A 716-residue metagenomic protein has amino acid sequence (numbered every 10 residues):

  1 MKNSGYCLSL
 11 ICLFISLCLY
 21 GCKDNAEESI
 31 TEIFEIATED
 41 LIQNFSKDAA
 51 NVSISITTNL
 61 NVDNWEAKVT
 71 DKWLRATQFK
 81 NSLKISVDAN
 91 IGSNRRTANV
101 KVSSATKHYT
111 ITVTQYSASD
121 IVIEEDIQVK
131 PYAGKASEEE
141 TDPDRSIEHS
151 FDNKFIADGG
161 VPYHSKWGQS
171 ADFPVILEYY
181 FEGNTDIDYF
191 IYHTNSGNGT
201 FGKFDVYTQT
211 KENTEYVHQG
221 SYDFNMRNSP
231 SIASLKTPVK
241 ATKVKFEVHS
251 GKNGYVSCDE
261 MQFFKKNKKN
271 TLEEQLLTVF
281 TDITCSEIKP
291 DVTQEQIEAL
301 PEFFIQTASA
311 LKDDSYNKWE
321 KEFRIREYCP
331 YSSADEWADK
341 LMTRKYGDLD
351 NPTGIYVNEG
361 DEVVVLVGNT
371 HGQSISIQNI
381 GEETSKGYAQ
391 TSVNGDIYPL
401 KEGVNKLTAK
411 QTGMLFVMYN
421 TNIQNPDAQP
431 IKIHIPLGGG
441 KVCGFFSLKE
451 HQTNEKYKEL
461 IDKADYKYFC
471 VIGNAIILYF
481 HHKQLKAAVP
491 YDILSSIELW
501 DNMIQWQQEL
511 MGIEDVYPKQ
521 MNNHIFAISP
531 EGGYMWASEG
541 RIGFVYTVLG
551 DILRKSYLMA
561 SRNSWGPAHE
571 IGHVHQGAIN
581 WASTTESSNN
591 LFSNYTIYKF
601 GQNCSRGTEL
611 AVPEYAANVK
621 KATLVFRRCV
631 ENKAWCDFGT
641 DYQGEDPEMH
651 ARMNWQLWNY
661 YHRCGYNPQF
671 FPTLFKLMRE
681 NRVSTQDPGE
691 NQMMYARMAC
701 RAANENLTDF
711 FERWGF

Functional and structural regions predicted by a protein language model:
L13-I42, A105-V129, K268-E274: Bacterial Sec-dependent N-terminal signal peptides
E27, A37-E66, V365, Q692: Solvent-exposed, low-complexity, repeat-rich "mucin-like" stalks and linkers
S55-K84: Surface-exposed binding patches on compact interaction domains or structured appendages
N94-A105: A short beta-strand micro-motif common to beta-rich folds, especially ectodomain repeats
D158-N213, S229-E274: Aromatic, loop-rich ligand-recognition surfaces of beta-strand-rich domains
L272-Y328, A334, M653-F716: Pan-zinc metallopeptidase signature
Q275-G444: Beta-strand-enriched, solvent-exposed domains that form extended recognition/catalytic surfaces
Y457-N659, P668-F671: Catalytic cores of extracellular degradative/oxidative enzymes
